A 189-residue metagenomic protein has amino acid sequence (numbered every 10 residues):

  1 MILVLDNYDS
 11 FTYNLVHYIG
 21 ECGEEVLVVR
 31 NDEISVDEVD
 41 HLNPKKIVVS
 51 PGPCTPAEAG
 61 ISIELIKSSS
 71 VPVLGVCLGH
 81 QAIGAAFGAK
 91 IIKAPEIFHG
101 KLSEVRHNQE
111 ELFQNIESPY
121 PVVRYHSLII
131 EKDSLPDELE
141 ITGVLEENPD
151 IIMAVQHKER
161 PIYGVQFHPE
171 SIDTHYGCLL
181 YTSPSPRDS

Functional and structural regions predicted by a protein language model:
M1-L3: Extreme N-terminal starter segment of soluble prokaryotic enzymes
V16-E25: Two-component/phosphorelay signaling modules centered on CheY-like receiver
E25-N31: Short hydrophobic/Thr-rich beta-strand motif most characteristic of the beta2 strand and flanking loop of CheY-like
S35-L42: Short amphipathic alpha-helix with an adjacent loop that forms part of the alpha/beta core around
P44-N115, L179: Cysteine-nucleophile active-site neighborhood
E111-R160: Catalytic beta-strand/loop cores that center a nucleophilic Ser/Cys/Thr and support acyl-enzyme chemistry
G164-H175: Phosphate-binding/catalytic loops
Y181-D188: Conserved small/polar residues in nucleotide/adenosyl-binding loops
